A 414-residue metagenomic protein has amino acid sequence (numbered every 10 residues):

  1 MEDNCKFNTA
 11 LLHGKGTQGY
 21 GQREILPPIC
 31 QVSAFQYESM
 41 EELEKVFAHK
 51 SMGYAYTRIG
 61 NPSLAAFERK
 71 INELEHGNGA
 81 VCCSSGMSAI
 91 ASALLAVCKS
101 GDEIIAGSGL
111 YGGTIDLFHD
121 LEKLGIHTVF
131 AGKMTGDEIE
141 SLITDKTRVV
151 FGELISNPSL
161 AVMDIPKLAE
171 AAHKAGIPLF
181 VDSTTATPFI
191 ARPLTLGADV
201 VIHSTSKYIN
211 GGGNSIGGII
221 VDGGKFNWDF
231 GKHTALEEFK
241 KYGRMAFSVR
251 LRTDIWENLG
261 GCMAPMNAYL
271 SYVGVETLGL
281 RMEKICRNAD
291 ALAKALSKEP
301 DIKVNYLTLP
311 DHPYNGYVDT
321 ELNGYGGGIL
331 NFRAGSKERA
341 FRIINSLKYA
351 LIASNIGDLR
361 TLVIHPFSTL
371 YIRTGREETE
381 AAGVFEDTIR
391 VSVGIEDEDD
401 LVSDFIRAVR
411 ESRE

Functional and structural regions predicted by a protein language model:
M1-G53: N-terminal glycine-rich, Lys/His-bearing helix-loop that initiates the first secondary-structure elements of many
E2-D3, N8-Y20, A80-E299: Conserved PLP-enzyme active-site core in the AAT-like
E2-N8, G14-G16, P62, G357-D358 (+1 more regions): Positively charged, small/polar-rich N-terminal and surface patches that mediate targeting and assembly and bind
A34, D222-F226, A334-E338: Short loop segments at secondary-structure junctions
A34, S39-S88, G113-D120: Conserved N-terminal alpha-helix of the aminotransferase class I/II PLP-enzyme fold
F118-D120, T128-V129, S141, D145-R148 (+3 more regions): PLP-dependent enzyme catalytic core of the Aspartate aminotransferase-like
V221, N331-R333, S392-G394: Short hydrophobic/aromatic beta-strand micro-patches that form the beta-sheet surface supporting nucleotide- or nucleic
L259-C262, T277, M282-L359, T374-E380: Conserved small-domain helix->loop->beta segment predominantly found in fold-type I
